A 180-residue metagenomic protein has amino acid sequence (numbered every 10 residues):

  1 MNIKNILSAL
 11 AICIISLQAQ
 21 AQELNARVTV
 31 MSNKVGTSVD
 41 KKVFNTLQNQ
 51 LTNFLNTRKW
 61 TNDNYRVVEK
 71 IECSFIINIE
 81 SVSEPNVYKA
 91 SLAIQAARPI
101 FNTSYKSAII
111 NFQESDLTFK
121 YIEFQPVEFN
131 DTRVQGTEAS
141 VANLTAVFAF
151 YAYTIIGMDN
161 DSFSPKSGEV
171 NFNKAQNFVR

Functional and structural regions predicted by a protein language model:
M1-L24: Bacterial Sec-dependent N-terminal signal peptides
S8-L10, N64, V141: Residues embedded in well-ordered secondary-structure elements
C13, Q50-N53, T154: Short, residue-level hotspots on alpha-helical faces of the histone-fold and other alpha-helical interaction modules
L17, R58, D159-F163: Short secondary-structure junctions and interdomain/linker hinges
Q22-K89, I100-N102: Start-of-domain marker
N86-R180: Acidic/His-rich structured neighborhood in mature extracellular/periplasmic domains
